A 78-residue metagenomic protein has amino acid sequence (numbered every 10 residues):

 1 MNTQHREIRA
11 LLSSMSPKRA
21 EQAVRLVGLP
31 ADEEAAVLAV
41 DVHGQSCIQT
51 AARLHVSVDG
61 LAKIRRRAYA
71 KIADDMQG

Functional and structural regions predicted by a protein language model:
M1-L11: General nucleic-acid-binding
L12-R19: N-terminal amphipathic alpha-helix
S14, V27-G28, H55: Short, conserved sequence motifs enriched in acidic/basic residues, glycine, and aromatics that mark functional "hot
R19-P30: Short amphipathic alpha-helical boundary/capping segments
G28-Q45: Short amphipathic alpha helix immediately N-terminal
I48-Q49: Residues within the helices of the helix-turn-helix
L54-G78: DNA-recognition helix of helix-turn-helix
